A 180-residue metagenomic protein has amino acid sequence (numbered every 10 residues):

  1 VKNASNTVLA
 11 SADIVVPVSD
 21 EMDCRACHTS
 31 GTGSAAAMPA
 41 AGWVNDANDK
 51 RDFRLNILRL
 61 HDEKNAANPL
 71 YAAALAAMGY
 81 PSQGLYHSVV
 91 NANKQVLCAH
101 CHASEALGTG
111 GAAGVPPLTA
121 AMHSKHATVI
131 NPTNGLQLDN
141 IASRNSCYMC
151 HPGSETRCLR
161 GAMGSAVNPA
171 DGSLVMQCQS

Functional and structural regions predicted by a protein language model:
V1-A92: N-terminal export/targeting leaders of redox proteins
N6-A10, T32-M38, A77-S88, S104-S180: Inter-heme linker and motif-flanking segments adjacent to c-type heme-binding CXXCH motifs in c-type cytochromes
E21-C24, Q95, R144, V175: Residues immediately within or flanking Cys/His clusters that coordinate Zn2+ in small zinc-binding modules
M22, N93-V96, P117-A121: Generic structural microfeature
C27, C101, C150: Short Cys/His-rich metal-coordination motifs, predominantly Zn2+-binding knuckles/fingers
N68, V90-Q95, H100-E105: The feature marks a conserved, polyanion-engaging helical scaffold used by nucleic-acid processing enzymes and innate
